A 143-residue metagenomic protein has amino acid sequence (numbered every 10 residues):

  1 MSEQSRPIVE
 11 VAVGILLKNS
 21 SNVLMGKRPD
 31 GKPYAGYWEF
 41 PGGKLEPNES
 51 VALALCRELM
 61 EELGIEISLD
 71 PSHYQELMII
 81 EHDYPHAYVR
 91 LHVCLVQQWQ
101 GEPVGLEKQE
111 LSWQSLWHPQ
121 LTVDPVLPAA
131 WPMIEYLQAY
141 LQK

Functional and structural regions predicted by a protein language model:
S2-V23, K44: Conserved N-terminal beta-strand and adjoining loop/helix that marks the start of the Nudix/MutT-like hydrolase domain
Q4-R6, Q138-K143: Generic C-terminal helix-cap and adjacent flexible tail
S5-I8, Y37, P85-Y88, G105-K108: A generic structural micro-feature
V9, K18, L77-E102, L116 (+1 more regions): Active-site-adjacent beta-strand/loop module that shapes the phosphate/pyrophosphate-binding cleft
N22-E61: Conserved Nudix-box catalytic region and its N-terminal flanking loop in Nudix hydrolases and closely related
E66-L77: A short coil-to-beta-strand element that immediately follows conserved catalytic motifs
L95, P103-A139: NUDIX/MutT-family hydrolases
